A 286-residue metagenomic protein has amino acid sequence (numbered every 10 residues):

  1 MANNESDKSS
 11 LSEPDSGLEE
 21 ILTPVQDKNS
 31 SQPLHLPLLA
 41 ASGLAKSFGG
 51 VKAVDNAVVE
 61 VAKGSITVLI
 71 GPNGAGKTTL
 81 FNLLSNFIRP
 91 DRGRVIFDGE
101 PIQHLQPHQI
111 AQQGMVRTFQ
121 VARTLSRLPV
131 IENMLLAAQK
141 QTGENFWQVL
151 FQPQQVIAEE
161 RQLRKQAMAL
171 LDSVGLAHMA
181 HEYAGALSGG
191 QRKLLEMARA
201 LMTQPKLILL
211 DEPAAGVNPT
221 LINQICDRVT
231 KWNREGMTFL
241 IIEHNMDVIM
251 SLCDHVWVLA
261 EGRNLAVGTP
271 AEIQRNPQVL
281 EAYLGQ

Functional and structural regions predicted by a protein language model:
M1-A45: ABC-family P-loop ATPase nucleotide-binding domain
I70-P72: The feature captures the beta-strand-to-loop junction immediately N-terminal to the Walker
S85: Helix-to-loop junction immediately C-terminal to a conserved catalytic motif
G93-E100, Q112-Q113: Conserved ABC transporter NBD signature motif
F146-H178, D227-T230: Conserved ABC ATPase "signature" region
Q204: Conserved catalytic motifs of ABC-family nucleotide-binding domains
I208-E212: Catalytic Walker B motif of ABC-type/P-loop ATPase nucleotide-binding domains
